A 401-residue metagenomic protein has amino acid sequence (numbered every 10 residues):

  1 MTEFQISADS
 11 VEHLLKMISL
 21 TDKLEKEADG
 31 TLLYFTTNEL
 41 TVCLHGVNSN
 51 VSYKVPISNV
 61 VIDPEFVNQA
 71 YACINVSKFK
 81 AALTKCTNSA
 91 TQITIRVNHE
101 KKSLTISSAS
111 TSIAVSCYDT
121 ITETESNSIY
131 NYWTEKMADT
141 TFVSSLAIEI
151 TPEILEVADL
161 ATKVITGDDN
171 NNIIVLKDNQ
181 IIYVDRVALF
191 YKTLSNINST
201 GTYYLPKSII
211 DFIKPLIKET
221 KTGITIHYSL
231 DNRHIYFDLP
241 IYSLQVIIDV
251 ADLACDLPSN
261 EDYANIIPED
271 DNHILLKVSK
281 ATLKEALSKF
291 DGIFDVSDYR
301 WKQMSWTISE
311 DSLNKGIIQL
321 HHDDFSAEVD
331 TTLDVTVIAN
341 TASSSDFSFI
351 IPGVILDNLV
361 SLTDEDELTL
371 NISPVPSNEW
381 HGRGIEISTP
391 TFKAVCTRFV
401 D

Functional and structural regions predicted by a protein language model:
M1-I165, K177-D401: DNA polymerase sliding clamps and clamp-related checkpoint/processivity subunits
N170-L176: A glycine-rich, acidic short-motif signal
